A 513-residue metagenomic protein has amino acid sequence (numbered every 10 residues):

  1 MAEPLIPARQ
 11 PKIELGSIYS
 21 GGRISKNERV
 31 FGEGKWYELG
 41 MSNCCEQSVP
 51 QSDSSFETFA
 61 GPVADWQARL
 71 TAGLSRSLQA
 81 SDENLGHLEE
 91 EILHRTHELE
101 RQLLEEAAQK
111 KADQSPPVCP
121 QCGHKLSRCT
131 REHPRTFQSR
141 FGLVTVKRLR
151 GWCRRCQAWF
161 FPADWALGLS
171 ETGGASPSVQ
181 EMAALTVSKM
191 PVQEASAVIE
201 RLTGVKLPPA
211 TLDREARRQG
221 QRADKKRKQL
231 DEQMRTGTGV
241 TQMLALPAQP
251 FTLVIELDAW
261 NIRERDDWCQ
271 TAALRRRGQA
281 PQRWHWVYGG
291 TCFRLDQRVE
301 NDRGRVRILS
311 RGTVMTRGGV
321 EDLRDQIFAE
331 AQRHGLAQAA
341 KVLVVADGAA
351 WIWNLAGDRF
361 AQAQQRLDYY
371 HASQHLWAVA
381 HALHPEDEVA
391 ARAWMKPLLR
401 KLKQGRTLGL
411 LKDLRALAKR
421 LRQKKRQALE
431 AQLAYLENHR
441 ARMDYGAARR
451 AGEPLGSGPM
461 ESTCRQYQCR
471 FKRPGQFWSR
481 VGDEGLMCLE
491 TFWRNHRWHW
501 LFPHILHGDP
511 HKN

Functional and structural regions predicted by a protein language model:
A2-P11: Extreme N-terminal basic, low-complexity initiation segments that serve as generic localization/processing leaders
I13-L104, R148-N513: Catalytic center-proximal scaffold of phosphoryl-transfer enzymes
R101-K111, F137-V144: Short, intrinsically disordered, charge-biased short linear motifs at domain edges
K111-V118, H133, V146-L149: Short metal-coordination and nucleic-acid-contact micro-motifs, chiefly zinc-binding Cys/His arrays
C119-C122, C153: Short cysteine-rich clusters marking metal-coordination/redox-active sites
Q121-H124, A158: Short Cys/His-rich local motifs and their 1-3 flanking residues in nucleic-acid-associated proteins and small
K125-T145: Short recognition patches in nucleic-acid-associated and regulatory proteins
